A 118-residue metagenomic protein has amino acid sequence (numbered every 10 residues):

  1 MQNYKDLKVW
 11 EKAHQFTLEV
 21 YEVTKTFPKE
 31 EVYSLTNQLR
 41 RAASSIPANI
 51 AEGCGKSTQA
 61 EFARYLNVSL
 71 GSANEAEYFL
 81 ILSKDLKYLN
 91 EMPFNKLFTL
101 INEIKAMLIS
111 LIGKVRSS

Functional and structural regions predicted by a protein language model:
M1-S118: Short, C-terminally biased terminal segments at protein or domain edges
